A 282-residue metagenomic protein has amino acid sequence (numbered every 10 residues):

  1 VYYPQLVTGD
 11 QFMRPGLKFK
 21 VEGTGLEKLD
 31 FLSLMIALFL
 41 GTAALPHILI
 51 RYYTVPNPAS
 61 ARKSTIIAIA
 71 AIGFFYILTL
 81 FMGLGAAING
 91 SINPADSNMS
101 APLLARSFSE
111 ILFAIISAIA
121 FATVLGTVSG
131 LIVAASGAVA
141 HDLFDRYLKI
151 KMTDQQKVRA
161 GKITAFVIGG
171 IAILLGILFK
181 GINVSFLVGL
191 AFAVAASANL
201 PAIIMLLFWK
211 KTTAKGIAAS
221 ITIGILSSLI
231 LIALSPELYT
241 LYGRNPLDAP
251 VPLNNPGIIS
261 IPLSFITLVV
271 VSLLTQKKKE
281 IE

Functional and structural regions predicted by a protein language model:
V1-E282: Membrane-embedded helix-loop-helix hairpins and adjacent transmembrane boundary segments in multi-pass transporters
